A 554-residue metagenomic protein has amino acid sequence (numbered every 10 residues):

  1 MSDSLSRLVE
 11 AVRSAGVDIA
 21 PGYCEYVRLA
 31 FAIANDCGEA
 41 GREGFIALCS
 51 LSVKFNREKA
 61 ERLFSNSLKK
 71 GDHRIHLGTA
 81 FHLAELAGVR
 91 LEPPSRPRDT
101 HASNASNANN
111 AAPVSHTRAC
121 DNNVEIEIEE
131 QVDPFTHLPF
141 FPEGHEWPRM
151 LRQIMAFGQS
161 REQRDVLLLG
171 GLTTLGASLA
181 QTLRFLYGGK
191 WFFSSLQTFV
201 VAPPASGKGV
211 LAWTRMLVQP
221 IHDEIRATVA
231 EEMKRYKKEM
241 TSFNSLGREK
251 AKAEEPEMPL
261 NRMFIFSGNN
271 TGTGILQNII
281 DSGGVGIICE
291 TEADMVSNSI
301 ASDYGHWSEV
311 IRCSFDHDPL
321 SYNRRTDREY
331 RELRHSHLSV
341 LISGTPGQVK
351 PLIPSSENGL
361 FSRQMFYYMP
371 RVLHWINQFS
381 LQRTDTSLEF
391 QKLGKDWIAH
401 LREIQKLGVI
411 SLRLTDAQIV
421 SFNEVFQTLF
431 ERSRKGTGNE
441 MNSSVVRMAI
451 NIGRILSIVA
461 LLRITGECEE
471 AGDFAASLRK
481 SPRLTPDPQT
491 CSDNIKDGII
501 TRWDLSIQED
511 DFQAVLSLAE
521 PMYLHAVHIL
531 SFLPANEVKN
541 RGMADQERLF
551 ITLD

Functional and structural regions predicted by a protein language model:
M1-N110, S457, R479, D487-T490 (+1 more regions): Modules that initiate DNA replication and primer synthesis
S103-D554: Phosphate-handling catalytic cores of nucleic-acid transaction enzymes
